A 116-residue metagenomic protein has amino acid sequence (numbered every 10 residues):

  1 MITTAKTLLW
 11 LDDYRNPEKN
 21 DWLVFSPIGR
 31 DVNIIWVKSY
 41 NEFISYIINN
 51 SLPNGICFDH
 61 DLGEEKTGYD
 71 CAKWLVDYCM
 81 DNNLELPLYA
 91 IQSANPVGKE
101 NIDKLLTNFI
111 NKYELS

Functional and structural regions predicted by a protein language model:
M1-S116: Catalytic phosphate/metal-binding cores of nucleic-acid and nucleotide-processing enzymes, i.e., regions that mediate
